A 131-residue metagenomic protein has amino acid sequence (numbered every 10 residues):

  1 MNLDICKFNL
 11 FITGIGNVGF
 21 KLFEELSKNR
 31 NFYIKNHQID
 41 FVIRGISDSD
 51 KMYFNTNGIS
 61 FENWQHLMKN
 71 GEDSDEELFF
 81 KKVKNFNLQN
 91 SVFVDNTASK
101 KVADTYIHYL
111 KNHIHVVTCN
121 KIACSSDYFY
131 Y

Functional and structural regions predicted by a protein language model:
M1-F8, R30-F32, K82-V83: A short, basic/flexible loop-to-alpha-helix module at the beginning of a structural domain
C6-S27: Glycine-rich adenosine-cofactor-binding loop
N9-T13, V42-S49, F93-V94: Extended hydrophobic secondary-structure segments that form protein cores and membrane-embedded regions
N31-E72: NAD(P)-binding Rossmann-fold cofactor-contacting core
Q65-V102: A structured beta-alpha segment of the ubiquitous adenosine-cofactor-binding alpha/beta core
S99-N112, K121-Y131: Rossmann-fold NAD(P)-binding glycine/threonine-rich loop
